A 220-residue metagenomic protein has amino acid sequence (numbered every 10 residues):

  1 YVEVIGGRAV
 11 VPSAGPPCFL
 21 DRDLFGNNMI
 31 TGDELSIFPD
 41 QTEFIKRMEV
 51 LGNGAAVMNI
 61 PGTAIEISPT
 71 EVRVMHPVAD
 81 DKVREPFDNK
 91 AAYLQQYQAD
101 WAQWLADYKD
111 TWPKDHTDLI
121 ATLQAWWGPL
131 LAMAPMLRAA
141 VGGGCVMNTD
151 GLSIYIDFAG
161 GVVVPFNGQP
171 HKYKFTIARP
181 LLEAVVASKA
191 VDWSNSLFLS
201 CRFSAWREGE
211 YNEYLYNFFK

Functional and structural regions predicted by a protein language model:
Y1-G52: Cap/insert and terminal regions of metallo-dependent hydrolase folds
S13-P17, G54-I65: Acidic carboxylate-rich catalytic motifs and surrounding loops in phosphoryl-/glycosyl-chemistry enzymes
M58, T63-K220: Feature captures hydrophobic
